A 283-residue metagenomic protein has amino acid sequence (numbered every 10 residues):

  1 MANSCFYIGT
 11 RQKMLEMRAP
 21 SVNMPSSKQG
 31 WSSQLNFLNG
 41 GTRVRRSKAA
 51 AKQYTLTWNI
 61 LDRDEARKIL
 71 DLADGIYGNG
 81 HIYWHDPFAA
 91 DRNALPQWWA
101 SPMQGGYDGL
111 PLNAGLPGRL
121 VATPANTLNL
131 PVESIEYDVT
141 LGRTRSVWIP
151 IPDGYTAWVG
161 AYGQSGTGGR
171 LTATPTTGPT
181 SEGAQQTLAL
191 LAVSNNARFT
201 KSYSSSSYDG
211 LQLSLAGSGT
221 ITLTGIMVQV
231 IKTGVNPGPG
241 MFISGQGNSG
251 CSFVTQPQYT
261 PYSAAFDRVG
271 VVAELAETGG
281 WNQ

Functional and structural regions predicted by a protein language model:
M1-P96, I231-Q283: Extracellular/virion structural assembly segments
A94-R119, T233-I243: Short, tryptophan-glycine- and acidic/Ser/Thr-enriched carbohydrate-recognition patches
P96-Q104, Y137-R170, K201, I226: Extra-cytoplasmic beta-strand recognition segments
A114-G142: Short carbohydrate-recognition loop motifs
R170-P179: Short, surface-exposed beta-strand/strand-loop-strand elements in extracellular ectodomains
P179-S207: Extracellular carbohydrate recognition and processing domains and analogous Trp-centered ligand-binding platforms
S202-I221: Noncatalytic modules at the cell exterior or secretory-pathway interfaces, chiefly beta-strand-rich lectin/adhesion
G219-K232: Extracellular, beta-strand-rich glycan-interacting domains
